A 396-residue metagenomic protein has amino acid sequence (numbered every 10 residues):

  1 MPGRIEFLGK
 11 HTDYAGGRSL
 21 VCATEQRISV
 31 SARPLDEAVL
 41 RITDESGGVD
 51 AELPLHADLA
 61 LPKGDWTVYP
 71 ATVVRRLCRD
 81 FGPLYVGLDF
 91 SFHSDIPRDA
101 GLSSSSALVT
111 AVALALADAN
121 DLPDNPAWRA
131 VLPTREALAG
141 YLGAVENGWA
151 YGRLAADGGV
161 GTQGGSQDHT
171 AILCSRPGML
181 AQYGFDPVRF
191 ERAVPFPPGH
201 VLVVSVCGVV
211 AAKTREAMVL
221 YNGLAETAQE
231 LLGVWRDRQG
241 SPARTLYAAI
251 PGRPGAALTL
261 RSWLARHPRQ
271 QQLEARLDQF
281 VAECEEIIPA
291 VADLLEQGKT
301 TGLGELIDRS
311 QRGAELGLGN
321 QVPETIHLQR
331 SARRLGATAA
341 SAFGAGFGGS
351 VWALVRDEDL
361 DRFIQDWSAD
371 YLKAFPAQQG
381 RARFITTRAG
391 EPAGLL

Functional and structural regions predicted by a protein language model:
M1-R4, L8, S29-T67, R79 (+2 more regions): C-terminal nucleotide
P2-V21, E52-A57, P62-P197, G208 (+2 more regions): Gly/Ser-rich oxyanion-binding loop with an adjacent helix/lid that shapes the negatively charged ligand pocket
R18-D36, L114: Structural signature of FAD isoalloxazine-binding scaffolds in flavoprotein oxidoreductases
S29, D89, S350: Conserved beta-strand and immediately adjacent loop positions that scaffold enzyme active sites
L40, S106-T110, S350-V355: FabD-like malonyl-/acyl-CoA
F347: Glycine-rich phosphate-binding loop
